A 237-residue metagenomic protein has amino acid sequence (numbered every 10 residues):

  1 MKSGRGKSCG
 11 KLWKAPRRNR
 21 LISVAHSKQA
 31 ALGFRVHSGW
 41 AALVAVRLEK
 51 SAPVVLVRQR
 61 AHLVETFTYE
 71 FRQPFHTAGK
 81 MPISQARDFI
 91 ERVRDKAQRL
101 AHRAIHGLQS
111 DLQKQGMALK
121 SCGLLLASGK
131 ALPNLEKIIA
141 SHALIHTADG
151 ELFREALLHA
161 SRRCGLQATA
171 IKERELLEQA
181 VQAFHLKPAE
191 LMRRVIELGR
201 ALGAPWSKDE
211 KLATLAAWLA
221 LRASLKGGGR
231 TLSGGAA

Functional and structural regions predicted by a protein language model:
S3-G10, A15: Acidic, proline/serine/threonine- and glycine-rich low-complexity intrinsically disordered segments
W13-P16, L21-R230: Phosphate- and other anionic-substrate recognition elements at nucleic-acid/protein interfaces
S233-A237: Long, low-complexity, intrinsically disordered segments
